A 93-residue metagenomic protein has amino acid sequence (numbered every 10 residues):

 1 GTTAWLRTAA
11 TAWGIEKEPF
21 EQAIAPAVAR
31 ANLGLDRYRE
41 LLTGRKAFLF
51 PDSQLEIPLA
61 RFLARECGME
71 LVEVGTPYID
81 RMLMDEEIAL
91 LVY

Functional and structural regions predicted by a protein language model:
G1-Y93: An N-terminal assembly and electron-transfer interface module characteristic of large anaerobic redox and radical
